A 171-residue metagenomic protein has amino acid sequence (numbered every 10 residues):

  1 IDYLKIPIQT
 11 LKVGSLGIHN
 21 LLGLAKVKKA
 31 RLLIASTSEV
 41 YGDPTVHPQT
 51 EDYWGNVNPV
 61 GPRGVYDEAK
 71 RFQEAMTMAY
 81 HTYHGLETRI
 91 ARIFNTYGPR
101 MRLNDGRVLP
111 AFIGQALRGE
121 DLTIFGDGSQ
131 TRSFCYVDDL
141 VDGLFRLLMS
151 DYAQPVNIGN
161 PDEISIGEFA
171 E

Functional and structural regions predicted by a protein language model:
I1-T96, A116, G126, D138 (+3 more regions): N-terminal Rossmann-like NAD(P)+-binding domain of SDR-like oxidoreductases, especially those catalyzing
H47, L122, Q154-V156: Flexible, nucleotide-binding loop/lid elements of kinase catalytic cores
G61, M101-D105, D162: Residue-level signature of the cytosolic catalytic core of signaling kinases
M101, Q130-R132: Heptad-repeat alpha-helical coiled-coil signaling segments
A111-L117: Activation segment of eukaryotic-like protein kinases
T123, S133-D139: A conserved structural motif in NAD(P)-dependent oxidoreductases
M149-E171: Mid/C-terminal beta-alpha module of Rossmann-like enzyme folds, strongest in SDR-family dehydrogenases/epimerases
